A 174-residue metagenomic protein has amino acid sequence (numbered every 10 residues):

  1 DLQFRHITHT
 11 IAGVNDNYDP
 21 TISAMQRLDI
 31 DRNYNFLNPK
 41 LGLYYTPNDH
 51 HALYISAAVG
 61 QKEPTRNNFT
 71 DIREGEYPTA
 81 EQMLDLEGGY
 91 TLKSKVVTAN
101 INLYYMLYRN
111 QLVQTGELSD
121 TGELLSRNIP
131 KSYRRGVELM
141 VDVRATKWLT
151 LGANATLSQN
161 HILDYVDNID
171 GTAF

Functional and structural regions predicted by a protein language model:
D1-Y108, R144-T146, T156: Structural signature of Gram-negative outer-membrane beta-barrels, strongest in the C-terminal barrel of TonB-dependent
I7, Y105-L107, R127-F174: Gram-negative outer-membrane beta-barrel transporters
N17-M25, E74-T79, Q114-R127, T172-F174: Surface-exposed loop/turn segments flanking beta-strands in extracellular/periplasmic regions
M83-G89, R109, S119-G122, K131-G136: Short C-terminal domain-edge/linker segments immediately following a structured domain
